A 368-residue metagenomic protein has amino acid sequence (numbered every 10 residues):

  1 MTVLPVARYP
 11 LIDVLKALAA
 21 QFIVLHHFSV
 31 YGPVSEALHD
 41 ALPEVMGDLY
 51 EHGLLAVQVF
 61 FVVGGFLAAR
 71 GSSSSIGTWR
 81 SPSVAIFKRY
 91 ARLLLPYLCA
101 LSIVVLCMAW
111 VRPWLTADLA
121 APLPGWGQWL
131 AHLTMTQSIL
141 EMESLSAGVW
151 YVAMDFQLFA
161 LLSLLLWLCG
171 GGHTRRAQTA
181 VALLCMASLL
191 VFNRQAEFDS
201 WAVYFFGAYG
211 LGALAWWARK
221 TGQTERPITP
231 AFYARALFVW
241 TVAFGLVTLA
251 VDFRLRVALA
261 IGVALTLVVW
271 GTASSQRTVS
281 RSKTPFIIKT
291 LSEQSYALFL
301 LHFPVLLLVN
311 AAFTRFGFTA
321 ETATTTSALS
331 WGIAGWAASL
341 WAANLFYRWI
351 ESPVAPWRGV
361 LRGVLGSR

Functional and structural regions predicted by a protein language model:
M1-L11, H26-E51, A69-R80, L165-T174 (+3 more regions): Alpha-helical transmembrane segments in multi-pass integral membrane proteins
D13, A17-A20, G64, L95-L98 (+4 more regions): Residues within membrane-spanning alpha-helices of integral membrane proteins, especially the hydrophobic core/packing
A19-F22, H26-S29, V63-G64, A131 (+1 more regions): Membrane-embedded alpha-helical transmembrane segments of multi-pass integral membrane proteins
A20-H27, A100, R175-N193, R235-F244: Small-polar-interrupted transmembrane alpha-helices in polytopic inner-membrane proteins
I23, F61-L67, L101, V105 (+4 more regions): Helical transmembrane-bundle signal
P43-V45, L93-M154, G262-A273: Membrane-interface helix-loop-helix regions
L54-V57, S72-W110, A121-A131, L158 (+7 more regions): Transmembrane alpha-helical segments and their boundary/interface "anchor" motifs in multi-pass integral membrane
L93, L133-F192, A342, F346: Hydrophobic alpha-helical segments with transmembrane-like composition
